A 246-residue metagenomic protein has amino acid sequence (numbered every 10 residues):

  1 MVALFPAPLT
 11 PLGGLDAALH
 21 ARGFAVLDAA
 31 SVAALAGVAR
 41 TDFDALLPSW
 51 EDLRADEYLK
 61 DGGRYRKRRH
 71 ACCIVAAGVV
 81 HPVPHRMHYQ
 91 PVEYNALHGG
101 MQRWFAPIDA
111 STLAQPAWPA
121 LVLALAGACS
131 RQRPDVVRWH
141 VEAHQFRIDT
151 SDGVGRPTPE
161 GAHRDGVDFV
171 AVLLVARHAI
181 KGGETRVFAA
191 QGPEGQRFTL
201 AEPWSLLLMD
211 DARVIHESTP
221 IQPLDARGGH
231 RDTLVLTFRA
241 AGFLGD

Functional and structural regions predicted by a protein language model:
M1-V92: N-terminal auxiliary "cap/dimerization" subdomain that precedes the catalytic jelly-roll/cupin core of mononuclear
V26, Q145, V170-V172, L206-L208 (+1 more regions): Conserved hydrophobic/aromatic beta-strand scaffold that supports enzyme active sites
A30, V75-G78, H144-F146, L174 (+2 more regions): Structured loops at beta-to-helix junctions and adjacent beta-edge loops in soluble globular domains
A33, D149, R177, I215 (+1 more regions): Short loop/turn segments at secondary-structure transitions that flank enzyme active sites
A34, A110, P159-A162: Conserved aromatic-histidine-acidic binding/catalytic patches
A76-E142: Signature of the catalytic double-stranded beta-helix
R133-E202: Catalytic core of non-heme Fe(II) oxygenases with the double-stranded beta-helix
E184-D246: Catalytic core of Fe(II)/2-oxoglutarate
